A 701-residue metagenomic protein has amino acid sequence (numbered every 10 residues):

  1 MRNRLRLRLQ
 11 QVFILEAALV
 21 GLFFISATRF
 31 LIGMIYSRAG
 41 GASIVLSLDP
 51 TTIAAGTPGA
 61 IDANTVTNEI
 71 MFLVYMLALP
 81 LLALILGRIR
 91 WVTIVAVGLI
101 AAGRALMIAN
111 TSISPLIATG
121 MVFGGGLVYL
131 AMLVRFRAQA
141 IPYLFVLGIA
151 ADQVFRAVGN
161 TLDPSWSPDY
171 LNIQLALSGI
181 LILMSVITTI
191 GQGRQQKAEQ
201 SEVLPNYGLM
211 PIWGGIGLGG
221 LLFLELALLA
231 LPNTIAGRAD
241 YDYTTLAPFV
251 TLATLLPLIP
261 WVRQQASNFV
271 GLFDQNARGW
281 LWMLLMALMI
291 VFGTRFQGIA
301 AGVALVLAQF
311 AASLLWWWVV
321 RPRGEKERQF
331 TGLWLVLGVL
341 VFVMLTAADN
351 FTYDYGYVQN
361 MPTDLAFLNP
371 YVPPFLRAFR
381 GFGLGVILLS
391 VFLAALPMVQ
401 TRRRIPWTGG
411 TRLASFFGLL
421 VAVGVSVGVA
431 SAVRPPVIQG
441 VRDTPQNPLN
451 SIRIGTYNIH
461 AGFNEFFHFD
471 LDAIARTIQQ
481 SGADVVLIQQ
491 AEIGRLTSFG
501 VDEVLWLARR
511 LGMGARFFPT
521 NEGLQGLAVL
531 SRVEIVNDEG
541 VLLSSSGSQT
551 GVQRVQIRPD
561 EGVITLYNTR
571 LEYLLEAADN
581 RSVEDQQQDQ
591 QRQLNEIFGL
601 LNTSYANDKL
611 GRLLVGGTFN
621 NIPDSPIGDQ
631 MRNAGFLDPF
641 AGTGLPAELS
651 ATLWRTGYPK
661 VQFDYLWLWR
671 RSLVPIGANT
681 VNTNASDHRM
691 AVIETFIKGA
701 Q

Functional and structural regions predicted by a protein language model:
R2-Q11, A27-S43, T51-E69, V74 (+6 more regions): Metal-dependent phosphoester-hydrolase catalytic domains
T245-P248, D560-Q590: Metal-dependent phosphoester/phosphodiester hydrolase catalytic core
P362-P373, A422-W506: Membrane-interface segments at or immediately adjacent to transmembrane helices that form the boundary between
V433-Q446, F466, V485, Q490-L574 (+2 more regions): Structured beta-strand-rich core segments of catalytic domains in phosphoester-bond hydrolases
I459, A491, R570-L571, G617-F619: Active-site metal-binding loops of divalent metal-dependent hydrolases
F463-N464, I493-T497, E522-L524, L574-E576 (+4 more regions): Active-site environment of divalent metal-dependent phosphoester hydrolases
V486-Q489, R516-F518, L614-T618, D638-G642: Active-site neighborhood of phospho(di)ester-bond hydrolases with catalytic His/Asp-centered motifs
Q556-P559, V563-Y567, Q586-N621: His/acidic metal-ligating clusters that form di-metal
